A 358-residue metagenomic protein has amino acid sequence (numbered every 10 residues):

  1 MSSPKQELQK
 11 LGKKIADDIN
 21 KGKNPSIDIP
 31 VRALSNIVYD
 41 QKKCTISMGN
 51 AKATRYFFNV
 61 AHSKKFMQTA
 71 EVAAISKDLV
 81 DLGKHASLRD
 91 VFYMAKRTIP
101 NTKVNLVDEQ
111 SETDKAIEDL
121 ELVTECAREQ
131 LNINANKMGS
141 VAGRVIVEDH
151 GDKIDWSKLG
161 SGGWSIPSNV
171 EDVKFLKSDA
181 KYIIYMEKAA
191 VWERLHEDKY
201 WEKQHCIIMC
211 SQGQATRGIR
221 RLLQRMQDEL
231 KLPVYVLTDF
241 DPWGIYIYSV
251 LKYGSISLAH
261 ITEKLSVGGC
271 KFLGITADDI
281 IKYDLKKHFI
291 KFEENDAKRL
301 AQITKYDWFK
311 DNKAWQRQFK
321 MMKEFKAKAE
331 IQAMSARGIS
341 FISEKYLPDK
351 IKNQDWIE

Functional and structural regions predicted by a protein language model:
M1-P233, P242-E358: Nucleic-acid enzyme cleavage-core boundary/entry regions
